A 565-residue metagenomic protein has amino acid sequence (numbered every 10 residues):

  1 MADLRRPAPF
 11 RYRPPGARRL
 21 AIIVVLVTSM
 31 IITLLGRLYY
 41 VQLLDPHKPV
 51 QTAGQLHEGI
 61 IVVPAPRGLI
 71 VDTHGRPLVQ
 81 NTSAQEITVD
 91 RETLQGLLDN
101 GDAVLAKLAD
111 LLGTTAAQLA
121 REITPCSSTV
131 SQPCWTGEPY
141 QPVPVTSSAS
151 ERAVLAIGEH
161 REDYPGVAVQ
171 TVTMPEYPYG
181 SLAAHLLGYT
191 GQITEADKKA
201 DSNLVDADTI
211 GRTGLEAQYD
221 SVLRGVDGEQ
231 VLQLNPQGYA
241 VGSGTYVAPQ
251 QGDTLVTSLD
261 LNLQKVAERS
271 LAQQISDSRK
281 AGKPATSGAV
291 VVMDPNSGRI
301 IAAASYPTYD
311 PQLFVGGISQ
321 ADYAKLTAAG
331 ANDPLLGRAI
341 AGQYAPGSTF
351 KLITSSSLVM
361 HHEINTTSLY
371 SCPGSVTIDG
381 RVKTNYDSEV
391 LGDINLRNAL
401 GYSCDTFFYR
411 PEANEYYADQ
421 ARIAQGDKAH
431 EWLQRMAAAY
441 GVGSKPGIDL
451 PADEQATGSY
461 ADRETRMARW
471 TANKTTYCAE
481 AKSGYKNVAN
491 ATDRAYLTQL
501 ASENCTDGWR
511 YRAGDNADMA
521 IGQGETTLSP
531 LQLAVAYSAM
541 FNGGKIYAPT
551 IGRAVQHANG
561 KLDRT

Functional and structural regions predicted by a protein language model:
M1-I318, Q343, E431-A439, Y485-V488 (+1 more regions): Periplasmic/cell-envelope proteins involved in peptidoglycan metabolism and beta-lactam response
L234-G242, Y246, G288, N296-S348 (+1 more regions): Beta-lactam-recognizing serine transpeptidase/beta-lactamase-like catalytic domain environment
